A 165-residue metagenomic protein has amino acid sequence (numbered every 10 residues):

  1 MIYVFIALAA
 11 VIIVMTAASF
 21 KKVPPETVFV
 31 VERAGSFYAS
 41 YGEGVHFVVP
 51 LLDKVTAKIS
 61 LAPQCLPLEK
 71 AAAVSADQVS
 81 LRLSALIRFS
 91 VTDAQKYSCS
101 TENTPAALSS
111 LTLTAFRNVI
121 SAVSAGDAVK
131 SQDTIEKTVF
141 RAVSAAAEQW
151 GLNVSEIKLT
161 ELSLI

Functional and structural regions predicted by a protein language model:
M1-Y3, T104-P105: Structural motif marking the loop-to-transmembrane transition
I2-F20: Single-pass alpha-helical transmembrane signal-anchor segments
Y3, F37-Y41, Y97: Sequence-level detector for tyrosine residue identity
A7, S40, T134-T138: Short, compositionally biased strand/turn segments that nucleate or flank brief secondary-structure elements
V23, V31-A34, L52-I165: Amphipathic, interface-forming alpha-helical segments with heptad-repeat character
V28-V48: Membrane-cytosol interface motif
